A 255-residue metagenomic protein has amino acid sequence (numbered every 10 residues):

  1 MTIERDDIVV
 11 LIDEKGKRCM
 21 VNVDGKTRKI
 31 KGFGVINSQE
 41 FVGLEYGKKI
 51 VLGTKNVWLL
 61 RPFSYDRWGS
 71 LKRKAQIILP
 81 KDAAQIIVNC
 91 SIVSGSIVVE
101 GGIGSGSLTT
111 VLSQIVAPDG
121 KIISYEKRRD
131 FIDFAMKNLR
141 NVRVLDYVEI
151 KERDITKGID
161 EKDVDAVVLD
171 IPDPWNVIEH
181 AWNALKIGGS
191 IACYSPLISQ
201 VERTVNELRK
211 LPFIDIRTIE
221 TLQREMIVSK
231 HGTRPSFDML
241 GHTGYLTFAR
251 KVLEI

Functional and structural regions predicted by a protein language model:
M1-R61: N-terminal auxiliary segments of SAM/dcSAM-dependent transferases
S70-A84: Conserved SAM-binding loop and adjacent beta-strand
V93, V116-A117, V144, L185-I187: Helix-to-beta-strand junctions that scaffold the AdoMet/dcAdoMet cofactor pocket in Class I SAM-dependent enzymes
V93-G104: Conserved class I S-adenosyl-L-methionine
S105-P118: Conserved SAM-binding loop of SAM-dependent methyltransferases across substrates and taxa, primarily the Class I
P118-I123, I191: Short beta-strand element of Class I
Y125-P174: S-adenosyl-L-methionine
W175-Y245: C-terminal substrate-binding/active-site "lid" region of AdoMet-derived donor-dependent transferases
